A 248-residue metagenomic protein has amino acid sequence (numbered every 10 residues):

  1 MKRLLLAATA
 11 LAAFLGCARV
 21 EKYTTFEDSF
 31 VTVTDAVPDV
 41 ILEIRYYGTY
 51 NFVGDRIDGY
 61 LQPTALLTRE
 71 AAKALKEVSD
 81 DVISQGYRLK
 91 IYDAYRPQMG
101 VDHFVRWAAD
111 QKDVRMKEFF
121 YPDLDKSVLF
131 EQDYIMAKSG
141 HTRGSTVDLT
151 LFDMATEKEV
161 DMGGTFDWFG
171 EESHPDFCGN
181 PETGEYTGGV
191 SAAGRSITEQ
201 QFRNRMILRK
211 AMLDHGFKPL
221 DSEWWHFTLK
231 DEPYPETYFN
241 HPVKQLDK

Functional and structural regions predicted by a protein language model:
M1-L4: Positively charged n-region of N-terminal signal peptides that target proteins for export
A7-A8, D231: Intrinsically disordered, low-complexity segments enriched in polar/charged small residues
T9-G16: Hydrophobic h-region of N-terminal signal peptides that target proteins for export in Gram-negative bacteria
A18-A94, V101-D221, E232-K248: Extracytoplasmic cell-surface/polysaccharide-interacting catalytic and binding patches
F227: Conserved metal-phosphate-binding beta-hairpin within the catalytic cores of diverse ATP-dependent phosphoryl-transfer
